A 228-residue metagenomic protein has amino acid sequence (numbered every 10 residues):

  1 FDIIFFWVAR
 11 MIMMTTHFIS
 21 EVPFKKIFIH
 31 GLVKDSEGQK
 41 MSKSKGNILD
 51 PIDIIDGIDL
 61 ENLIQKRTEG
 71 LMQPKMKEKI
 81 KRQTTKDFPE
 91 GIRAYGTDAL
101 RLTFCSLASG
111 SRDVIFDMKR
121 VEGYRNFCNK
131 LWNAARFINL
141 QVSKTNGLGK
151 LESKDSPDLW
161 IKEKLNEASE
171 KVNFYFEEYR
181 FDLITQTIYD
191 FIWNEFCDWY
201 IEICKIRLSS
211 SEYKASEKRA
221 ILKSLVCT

Functional and structural regions predicted by a protein language model:
F1-D2, P89: A short glycine/serine-rich beta->alpha loop
D2-S20: Metal-dependent nuclease catalytic cores in nucleic-acid-processing enzymes, especially RNase H-like/related
V22-T228: Long, charged, mostly alpha-helical binding arms that flank functional sites
